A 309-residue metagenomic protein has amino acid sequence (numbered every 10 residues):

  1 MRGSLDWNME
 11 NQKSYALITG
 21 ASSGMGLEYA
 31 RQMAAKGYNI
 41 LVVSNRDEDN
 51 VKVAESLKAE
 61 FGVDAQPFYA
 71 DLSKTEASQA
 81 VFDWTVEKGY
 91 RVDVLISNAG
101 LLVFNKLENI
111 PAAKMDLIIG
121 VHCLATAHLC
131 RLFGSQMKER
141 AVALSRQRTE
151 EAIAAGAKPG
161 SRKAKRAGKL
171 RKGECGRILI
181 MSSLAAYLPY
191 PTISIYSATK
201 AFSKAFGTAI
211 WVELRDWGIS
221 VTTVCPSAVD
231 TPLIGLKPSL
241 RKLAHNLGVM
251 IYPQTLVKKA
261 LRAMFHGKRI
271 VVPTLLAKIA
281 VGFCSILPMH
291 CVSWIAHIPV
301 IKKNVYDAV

Functional and structural regions predicted by a protein language model:
Y15, S22-S23: Conserved glycine-rich cofactor-binding loop
L27, V212-L276: SDR active-site lid
K36-K52: Conserved glycine-rich Rossmann-like NAD(P)H-binding loop of the short-chain dehydrogenase/reductase
Y69-A80, A112: The beta1-alpha1 cofactor-binding region of Rossmann-like NAD(H)/NADP(H)-dependent oxidoreductases
K106-L107, P111-I119: Substrate-binding pocket helix/loop in short-chain dehydrogenase/reductase
C130, T199: Active-site helix of classical SDR
S183: Residue(s) in the substrate-gating loop at a strand-loop-helix junction that position the organic substrate next
